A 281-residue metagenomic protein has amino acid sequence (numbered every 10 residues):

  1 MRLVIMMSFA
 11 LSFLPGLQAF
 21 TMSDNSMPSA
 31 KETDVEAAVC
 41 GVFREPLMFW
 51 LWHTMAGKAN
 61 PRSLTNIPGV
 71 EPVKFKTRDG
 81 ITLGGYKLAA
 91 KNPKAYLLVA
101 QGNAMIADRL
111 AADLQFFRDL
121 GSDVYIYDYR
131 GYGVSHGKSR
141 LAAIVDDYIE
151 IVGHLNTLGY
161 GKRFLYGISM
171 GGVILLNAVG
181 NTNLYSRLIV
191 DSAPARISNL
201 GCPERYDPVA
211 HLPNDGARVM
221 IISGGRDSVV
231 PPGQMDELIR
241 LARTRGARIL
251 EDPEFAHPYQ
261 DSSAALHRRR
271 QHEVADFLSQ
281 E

Functional and structural regions predicted by a protein language model:
G16-K76, G84: An N-terminal hydrophobic leader/cap segment in hydrolases
N103-F116: The serine-hydrolase catalytic nucleophile loop
D113, P208, A217, P231-L241: Short alpha-helix in the alpha/beta-hydrolase fold that links the catalytic acid
F117-H136: Conserved alpha/beta-hydrolase
K138-L158: Alpha/beta-hydrolase active-site loop
N214-G216, I221-S223, D227: Short beta-strand/loop motif that positions the catalytic acidic residue of the alpha/beta-hydrolase fold
G225-V230, H257: Acidic catalytic loop of the alpha/beta-hydrolase fold
R240, T244-E281: C-terminal catalytic histidine-bearing segment of alpha/beta-hydrolase fold enzymes
